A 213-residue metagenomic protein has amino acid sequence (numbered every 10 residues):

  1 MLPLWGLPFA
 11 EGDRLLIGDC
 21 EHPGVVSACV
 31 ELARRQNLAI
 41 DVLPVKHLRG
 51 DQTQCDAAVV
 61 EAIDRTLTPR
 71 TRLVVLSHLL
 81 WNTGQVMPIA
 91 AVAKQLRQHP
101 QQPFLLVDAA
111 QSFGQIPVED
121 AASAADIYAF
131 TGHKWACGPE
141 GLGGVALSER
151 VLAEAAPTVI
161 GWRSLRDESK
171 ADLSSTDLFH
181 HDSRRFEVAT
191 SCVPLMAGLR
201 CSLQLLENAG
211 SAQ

Functional and structural regions predicted by a protein language model:
M1-Q213: Pyridoxal 5′-phosphate
